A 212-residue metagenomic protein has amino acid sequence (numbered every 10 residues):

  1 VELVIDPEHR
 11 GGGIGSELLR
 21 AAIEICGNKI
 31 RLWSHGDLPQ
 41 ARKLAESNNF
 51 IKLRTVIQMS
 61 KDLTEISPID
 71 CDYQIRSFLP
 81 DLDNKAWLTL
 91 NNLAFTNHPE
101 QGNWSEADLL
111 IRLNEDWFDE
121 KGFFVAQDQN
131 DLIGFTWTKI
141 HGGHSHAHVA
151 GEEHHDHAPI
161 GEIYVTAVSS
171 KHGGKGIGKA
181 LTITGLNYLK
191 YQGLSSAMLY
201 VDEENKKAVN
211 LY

Functional and structural regions predicted by a protein language model:
V1, I30-S34, I163, A197-V201: Conserved hydrophobic beta-strand within the GNAT/NAT acetyltransferase core sheet that lines the active-site cleft
E2-G11, G142, T166-G173, D202: A short, internal acetyl-CoA/4′-phosphopantetheine-binding micro-motif in the GNAT/acyltransferase core
P7-Y73: Acyl-donor-binding surface of acyltransferase catalytic domains
G11-I25, V165-V168, G174-Y191, V209-N210: Conserved acetyl-CoA-binding loop-helix of GNAT-fold acetyltransferases
G27-K29, K121, L194: Short, high-confidence coil segments that cap the C-terminus of an alpha-helix and link into the following beta-strand
L53, D131-G134, K207: Glycine-rich acetyl-CoA-binding "A-motif" of GNAT/NAT acetyltransferases
Q74-T89: A short beta-loop-alpha structural element at the N-terminal edge of CoA-dependent acyl/N-acetyltransferase catalytic
E100-T166: A conserved beta-strand-loop-helix scaffold within acyl/acetyltransferase catalytic domains
